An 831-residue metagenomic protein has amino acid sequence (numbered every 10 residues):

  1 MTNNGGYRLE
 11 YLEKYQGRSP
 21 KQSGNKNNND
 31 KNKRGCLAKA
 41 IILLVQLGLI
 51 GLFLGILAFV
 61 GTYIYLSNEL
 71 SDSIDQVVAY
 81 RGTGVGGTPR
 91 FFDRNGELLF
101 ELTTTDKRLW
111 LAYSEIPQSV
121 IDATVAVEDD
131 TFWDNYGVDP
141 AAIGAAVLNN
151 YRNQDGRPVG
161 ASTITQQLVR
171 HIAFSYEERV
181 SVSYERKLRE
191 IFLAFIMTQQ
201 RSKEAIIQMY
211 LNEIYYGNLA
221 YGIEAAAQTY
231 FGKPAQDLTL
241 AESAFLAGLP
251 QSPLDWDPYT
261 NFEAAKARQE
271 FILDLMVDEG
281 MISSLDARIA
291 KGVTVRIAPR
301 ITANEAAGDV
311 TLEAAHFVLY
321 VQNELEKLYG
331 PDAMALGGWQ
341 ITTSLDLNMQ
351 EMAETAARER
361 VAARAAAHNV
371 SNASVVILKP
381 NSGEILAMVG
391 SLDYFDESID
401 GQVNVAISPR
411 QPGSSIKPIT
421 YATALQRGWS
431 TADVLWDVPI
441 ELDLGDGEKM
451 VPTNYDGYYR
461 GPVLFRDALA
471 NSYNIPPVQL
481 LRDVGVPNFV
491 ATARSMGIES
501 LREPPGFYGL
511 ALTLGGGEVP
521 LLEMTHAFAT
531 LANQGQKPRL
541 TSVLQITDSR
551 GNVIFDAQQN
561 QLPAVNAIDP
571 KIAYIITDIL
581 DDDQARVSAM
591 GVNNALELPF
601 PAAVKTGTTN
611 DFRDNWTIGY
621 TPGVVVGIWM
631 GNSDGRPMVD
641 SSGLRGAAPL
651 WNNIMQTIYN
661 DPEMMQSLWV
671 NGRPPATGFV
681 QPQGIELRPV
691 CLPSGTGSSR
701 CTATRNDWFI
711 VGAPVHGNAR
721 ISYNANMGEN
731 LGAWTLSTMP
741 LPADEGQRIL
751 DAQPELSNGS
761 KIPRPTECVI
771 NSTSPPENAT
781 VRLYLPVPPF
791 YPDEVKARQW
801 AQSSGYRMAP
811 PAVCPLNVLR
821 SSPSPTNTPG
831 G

Functional and structural regions predicted by a protein language model:
M1-T2, P439, D443, Q558-Q561 (+1 more regions): Soluble, non-transmembrane domains of envelope/secretory-pathway proteins that act on or interact with carbohydrate
T2-R90, T131, Y151: N-terminal type II signal-anchor transmembrane helix that functions as the membrane-insertion/stop-transfer segment
A123-V125, D129, M276, A353 (+7 more regions): Active-site SXXK
W133-I143, Y221-E224, S283-D286, I399 (+3 more regions): Short, well-structured active-site flanking segments
R152-E178, A303-E313, W429-F489, K537 (+2 more regions): Conserved catalytic neighborhood of penicillin-recognizing serine enzymes
G156-T355, A491-P505, L510-G515, A529 (+1 more regions): Non-catalytic, structured segments within soluble enzyme domains
T294-I297, N304-A306, V310, I498-I554 (+5 more regions): Active-site-proximal helix/loop microenvironment of the serine DD-peptidase/beta-lactamase transpeptidase fold
L319-L325, Y329, S371-S414, I419-T423 (+5 more regions): Active-site beta-strand/loop architecture of penicillin-binding DD-peptidases
